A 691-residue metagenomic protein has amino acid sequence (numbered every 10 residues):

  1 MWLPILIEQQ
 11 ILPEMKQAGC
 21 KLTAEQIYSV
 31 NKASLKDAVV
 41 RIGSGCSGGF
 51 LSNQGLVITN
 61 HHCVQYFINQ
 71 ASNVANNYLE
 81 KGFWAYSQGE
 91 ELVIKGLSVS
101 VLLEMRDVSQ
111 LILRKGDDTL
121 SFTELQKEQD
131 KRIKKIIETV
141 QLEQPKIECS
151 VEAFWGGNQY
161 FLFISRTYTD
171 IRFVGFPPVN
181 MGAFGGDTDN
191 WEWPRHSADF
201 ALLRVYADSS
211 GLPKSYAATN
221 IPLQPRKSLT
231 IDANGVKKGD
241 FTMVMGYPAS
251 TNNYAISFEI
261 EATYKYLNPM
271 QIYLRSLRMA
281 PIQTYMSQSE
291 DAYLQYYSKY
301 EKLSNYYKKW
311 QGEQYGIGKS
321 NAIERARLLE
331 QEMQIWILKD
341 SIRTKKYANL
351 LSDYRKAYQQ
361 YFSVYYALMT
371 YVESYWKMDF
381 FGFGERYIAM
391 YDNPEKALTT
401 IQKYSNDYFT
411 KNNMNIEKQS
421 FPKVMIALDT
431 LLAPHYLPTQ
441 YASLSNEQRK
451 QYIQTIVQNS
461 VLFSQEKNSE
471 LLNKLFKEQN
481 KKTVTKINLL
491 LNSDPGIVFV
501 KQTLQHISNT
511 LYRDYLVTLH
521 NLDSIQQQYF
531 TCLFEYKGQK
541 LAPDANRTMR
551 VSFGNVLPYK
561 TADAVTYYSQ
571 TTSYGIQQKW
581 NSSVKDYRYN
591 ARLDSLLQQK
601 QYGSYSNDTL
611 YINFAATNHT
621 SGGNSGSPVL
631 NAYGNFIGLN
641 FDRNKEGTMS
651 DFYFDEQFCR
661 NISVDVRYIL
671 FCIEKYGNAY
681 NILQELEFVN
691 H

Functional and structural regions predicted by a protein language model:
M1-H691: Terminal presequence/propeptide segments associated with secretion/organelle targeting and zymogen/polyprotein
